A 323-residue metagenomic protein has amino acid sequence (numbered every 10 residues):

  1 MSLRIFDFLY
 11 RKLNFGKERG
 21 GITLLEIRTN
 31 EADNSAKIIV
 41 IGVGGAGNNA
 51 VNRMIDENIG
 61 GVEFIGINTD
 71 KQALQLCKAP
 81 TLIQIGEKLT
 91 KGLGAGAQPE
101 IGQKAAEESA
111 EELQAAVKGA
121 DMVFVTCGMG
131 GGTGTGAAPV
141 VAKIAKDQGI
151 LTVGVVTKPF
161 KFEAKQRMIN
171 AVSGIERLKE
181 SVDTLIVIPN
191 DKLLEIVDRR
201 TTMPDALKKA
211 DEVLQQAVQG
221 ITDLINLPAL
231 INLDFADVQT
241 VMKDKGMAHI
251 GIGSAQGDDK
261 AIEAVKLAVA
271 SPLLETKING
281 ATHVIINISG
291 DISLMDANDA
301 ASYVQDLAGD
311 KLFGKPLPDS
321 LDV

Functional and structural regions predicted by a protein language model:
S2-V323: Tubulin/FtsZ superfamily GTPase core signature
